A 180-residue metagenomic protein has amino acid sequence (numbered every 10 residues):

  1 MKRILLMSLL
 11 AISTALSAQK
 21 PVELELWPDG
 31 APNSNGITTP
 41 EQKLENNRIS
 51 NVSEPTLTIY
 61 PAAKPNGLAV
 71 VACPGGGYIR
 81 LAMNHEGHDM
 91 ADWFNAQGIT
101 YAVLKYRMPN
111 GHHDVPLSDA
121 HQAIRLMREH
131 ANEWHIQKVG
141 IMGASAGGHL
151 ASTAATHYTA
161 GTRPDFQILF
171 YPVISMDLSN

Functional and structural regions predicted by a protein language model:
M1-V22: Bacterial Sec-dependent N-terminal signal peptides
Q19-P65, H113, L178: N-terminal cap/lid segment of alpha/beta-hydrolase-fold proteins
I37-T38, A82-N84, T153, S179-N180: Short, solvent-exposed loop/turn and secondary-structure capping segments
G67-G76: Short beta-strand element of the alpha/beta-hydrolase
A69, N95-A102, F166: A fold-wide structural signal in alpha/beta-hydrolase
G76, K105-P109, V173: Short beta-to-alpha linker loops that shape the active-site pocket of alpha/beta-hydrolase fold enzymes
A82-N84, D89, L104-K138: Catalytic nucleophile-loop/oxyanion-hole region of alpha/beta-hydrolase and closely related hydrolase-like folds
Q122-N180: Primarily recognizes the serine-hydrolase "nucleophile elbow" in alpha/beta-hydrolase and SGNH/GDSL folds
